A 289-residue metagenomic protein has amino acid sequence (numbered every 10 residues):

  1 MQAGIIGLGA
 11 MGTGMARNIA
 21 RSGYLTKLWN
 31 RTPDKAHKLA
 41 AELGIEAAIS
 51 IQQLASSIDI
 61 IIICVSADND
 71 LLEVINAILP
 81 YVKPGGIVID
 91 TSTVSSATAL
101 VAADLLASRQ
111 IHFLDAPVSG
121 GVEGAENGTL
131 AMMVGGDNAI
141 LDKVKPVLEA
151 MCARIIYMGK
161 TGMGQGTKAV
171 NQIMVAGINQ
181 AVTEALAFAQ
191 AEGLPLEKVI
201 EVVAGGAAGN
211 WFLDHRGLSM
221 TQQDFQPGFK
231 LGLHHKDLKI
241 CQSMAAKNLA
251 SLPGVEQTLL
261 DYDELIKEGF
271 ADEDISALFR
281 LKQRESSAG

Functional and structural regions predicted by a protein language model:
M1-I63, Y81, V122: NAD(P)+-binding Rossmann beta1-loop-alpha1 motif at the extreme N-terminus of oxidoreductases
A3, T93-I173: Rossmann-fold dinucleotide-binding core
T32, A67, D137: Residues in the short beta-alpha loop(s) of Rossmann-like NAD(P)-binding domains
I51-H112: Rossmann-fold NAD(P) dinucleotide-binding segment
G128, M132-G135, I156, K160-E192 (+2 more regions): Active-site-proximal catalytic alpha-helix in oxidoreductases
G209-D274: Interdomain hinge/lid region at the active-site interface of Rossmann-like NAD(P)-dependent oxidoreductases
K267-G289: NAD(P)-dependent dehydrogenase/reductase Rossmann-like domain
